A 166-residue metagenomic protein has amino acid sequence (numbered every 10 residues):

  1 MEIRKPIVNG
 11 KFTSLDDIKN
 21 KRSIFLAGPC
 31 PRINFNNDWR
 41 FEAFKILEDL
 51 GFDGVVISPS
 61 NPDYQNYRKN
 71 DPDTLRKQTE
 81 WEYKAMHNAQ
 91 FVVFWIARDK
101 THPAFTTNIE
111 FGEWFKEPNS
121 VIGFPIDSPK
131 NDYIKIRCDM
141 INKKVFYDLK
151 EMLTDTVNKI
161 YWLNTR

Functional and structural regions predicted by a protein language model:
M1-R166: Conserved catalytic or regulatory cores that recognize and/or transform ribose-phosphate-containing ligands
